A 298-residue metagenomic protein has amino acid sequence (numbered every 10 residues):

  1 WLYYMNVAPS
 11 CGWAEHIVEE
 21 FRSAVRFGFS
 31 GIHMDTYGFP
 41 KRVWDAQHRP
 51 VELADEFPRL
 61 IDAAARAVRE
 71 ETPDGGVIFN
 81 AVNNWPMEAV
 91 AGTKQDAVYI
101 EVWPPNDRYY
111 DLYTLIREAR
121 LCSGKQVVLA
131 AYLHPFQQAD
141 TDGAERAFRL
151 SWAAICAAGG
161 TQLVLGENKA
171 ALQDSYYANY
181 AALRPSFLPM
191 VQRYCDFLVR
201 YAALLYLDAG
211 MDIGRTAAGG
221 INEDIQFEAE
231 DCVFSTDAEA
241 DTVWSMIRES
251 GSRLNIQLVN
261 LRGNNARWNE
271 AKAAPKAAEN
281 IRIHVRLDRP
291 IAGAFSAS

Functional and structural regions predicted by a protein language model:
W1-A8, G38-P58: Aromatic- and acidic-residue-enriched carbohydrate-binding clefts of CAZyme catalytic domains
W1-F27: Active-site-adjacent "subsite" loops/lids of carbohydrate-active enzymes
H33, P40-R42, G76-R120, Q137-C156: Substrate-binding cleft/loops of secretory-pathway carbohydrate-active enzymes
T36, R120-G220: Aromatic/acidic polysaccharide-binding cleft in carbohydrate-active enzymes
L53-G75: Alpha-helix-loop-beta-strand connector modules within alpha/beta enzyme cores
V68-F79, G124-V128: Short beta-strand/loop segments at the ligand-binding rim of alpha/beta enzyme cores
F227-R289: Carbohydrate-binding surface patches
